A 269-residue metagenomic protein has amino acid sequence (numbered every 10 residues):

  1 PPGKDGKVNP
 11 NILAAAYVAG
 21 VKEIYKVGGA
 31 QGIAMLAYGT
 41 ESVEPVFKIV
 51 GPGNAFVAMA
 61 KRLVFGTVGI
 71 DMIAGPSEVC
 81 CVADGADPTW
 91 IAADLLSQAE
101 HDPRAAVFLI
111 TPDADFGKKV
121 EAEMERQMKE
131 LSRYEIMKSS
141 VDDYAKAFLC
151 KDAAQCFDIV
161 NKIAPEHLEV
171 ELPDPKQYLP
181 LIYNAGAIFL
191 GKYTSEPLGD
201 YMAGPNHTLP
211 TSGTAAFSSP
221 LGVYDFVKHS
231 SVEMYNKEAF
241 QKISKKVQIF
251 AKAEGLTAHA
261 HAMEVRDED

Functional and structural regions predicted by a protein language model:
K4-A19: Active-site-proximal loop->helix
K4-V8, V27-M35, P175: Short acidic loop-to-helix transition motifs that present clustered carboxylates
A15-A106: Conserved NAD(P)+-binding/catalytic subdomain of aldehyde/semialdehyde dehydrogenases
K22-Y25, V46-V50, N54-A55, D71 (+8 more regions): Structural motif
M72-D143, A147: A conserved active-site cap/scaffold subdomain adjacent to cofactor or substrate pockets
P88, A114, D152-Q155, P175-K176 (+1 more regions): Residues at or immediately preceding the N-termini of alpha-helices
M128-E169, P173-D174: Glycine-rich, Lys/Arg-enriched anion-binding loops that position phosphate/diphosphate groups for phosphoryl
N161-D269: C-terminal core of ALDH-fold dehydrogenases
